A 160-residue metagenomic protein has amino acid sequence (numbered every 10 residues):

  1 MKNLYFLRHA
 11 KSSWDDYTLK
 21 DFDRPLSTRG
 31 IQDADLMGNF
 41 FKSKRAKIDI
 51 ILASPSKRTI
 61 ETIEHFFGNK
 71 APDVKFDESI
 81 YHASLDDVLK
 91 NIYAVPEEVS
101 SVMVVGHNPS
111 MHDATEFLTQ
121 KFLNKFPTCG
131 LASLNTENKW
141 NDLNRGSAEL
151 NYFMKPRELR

Functional and structural regions predicted by a protein language model:
K2-N3, L7-S79, A83, L123-P127 (+1 more regions): Active-site-proximal alpha-helix that buttresses catalytic centers in soluble enzyme cores
F40, H65-N69, A94, F117 (+1 more regions): Active-site catalytic microenvironments for nucleophilic, acid-base chemistry
T62-F66, V88, A114-T115: Hydrophobic packing residues within well-ordered alpha-helices of enzyme cores
I80-P96: Short phosphate-binding loop-to-helix
Y93-V105, G146-P156: A polyampholytic, Gly/Pro-enriched intrinsically disordered region
V95-E98, M103, N108-C129: Non-DNA-binding regulatory cores of transcription-related proteins, predominantly C-terminal effector-binding
F122-F153: Domain-level recognition of soluble alpha/beta enzyme cores, biased toward histidine phosphatases/phosphomutases
